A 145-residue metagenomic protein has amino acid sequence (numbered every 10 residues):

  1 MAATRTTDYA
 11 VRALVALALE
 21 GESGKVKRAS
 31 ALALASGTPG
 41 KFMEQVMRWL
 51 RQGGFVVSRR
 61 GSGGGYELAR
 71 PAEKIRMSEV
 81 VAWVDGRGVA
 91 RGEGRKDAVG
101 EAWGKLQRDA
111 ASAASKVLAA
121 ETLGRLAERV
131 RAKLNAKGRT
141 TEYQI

Functional and structural regions predicted by a protein language model:
M1-L14: Short alpha-helical segments that sit at the start of domains
A13-E20, W83: Short amphipathic alpha-helical elements of helix-turn-helix/winged-helix folds
L14, M47-R48: Short, hydrophobic-biased segments on the C-terminal half of alpha helices that form "recognition helices"
V26-G37: A short alpha-helical element within helix-turn-helix/winged-helix DNA-binding domains across DNA-binding proteins
L34, R51-Q52: Alpha-helical residues within the helix-turn-helix
G54-A69: Beta-hairpin "wing" of winged helix-turn-helix
A72-D97, Q107, S112: Conserved segment of winged-helix/HTH DNA-binding domains
R95-I145: C-terminal regulatory/oligomerization modules of transcriptional regulators
